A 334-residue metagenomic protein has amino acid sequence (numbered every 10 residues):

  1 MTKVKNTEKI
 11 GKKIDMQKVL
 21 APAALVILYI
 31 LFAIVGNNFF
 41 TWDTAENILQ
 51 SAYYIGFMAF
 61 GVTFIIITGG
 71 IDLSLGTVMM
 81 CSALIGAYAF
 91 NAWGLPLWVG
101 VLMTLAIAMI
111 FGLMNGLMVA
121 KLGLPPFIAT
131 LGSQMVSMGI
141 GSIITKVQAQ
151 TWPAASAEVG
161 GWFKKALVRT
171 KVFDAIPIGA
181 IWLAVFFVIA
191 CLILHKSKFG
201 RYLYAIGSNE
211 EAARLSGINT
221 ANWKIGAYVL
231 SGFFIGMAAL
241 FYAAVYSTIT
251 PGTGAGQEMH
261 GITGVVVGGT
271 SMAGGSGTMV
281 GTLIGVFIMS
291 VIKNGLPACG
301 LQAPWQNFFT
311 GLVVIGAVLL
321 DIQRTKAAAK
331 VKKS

Functional and structural regions predicted by a protein language model:
M1-V26, I30, S208, L215-N222 (+1 more regions): Cytosolic-side transmembrane-helix boundaries in multi-pass membrane proteins
I10-K13, I71, F90-A92, I110-W152 (+4 more regions): Short loop segments and helix-boundary regions at transmembrane helix junctions of multi-pass inner-membrane proteins
A21-A33, V62, Q134-G141, W182-I193 (+4 more regions): Hydrophobic core segments of alpha-helical transmembrane domains in multi-pass membrane transport and ion-translocation
I30-W93, M118-G123, G269-M279, L312: Single transmembrane alpha-helix segments in multi-pass membrane proteins
A52-G61, T77, C81, A106 (+9 more regions): Hydrophobic alpha-helical segments embedded in the membrane of multi-pass proteins
L95-P96, G100-T104, I110-N115, V119 (+2 more regions): Helix-loop-helix "hairpin" substructures at the membrane interface of multi-pass membrane proteins
P126-S197, I225-G226, S247-G254, K330-S334: Transmembrane helix-bundle core of multi-pass membrane transporters and related energy-transducing complexes
Y228, I235, V245-T310: Transmembrane alpha-helical segments in multi-pass inner-membrane proteins
